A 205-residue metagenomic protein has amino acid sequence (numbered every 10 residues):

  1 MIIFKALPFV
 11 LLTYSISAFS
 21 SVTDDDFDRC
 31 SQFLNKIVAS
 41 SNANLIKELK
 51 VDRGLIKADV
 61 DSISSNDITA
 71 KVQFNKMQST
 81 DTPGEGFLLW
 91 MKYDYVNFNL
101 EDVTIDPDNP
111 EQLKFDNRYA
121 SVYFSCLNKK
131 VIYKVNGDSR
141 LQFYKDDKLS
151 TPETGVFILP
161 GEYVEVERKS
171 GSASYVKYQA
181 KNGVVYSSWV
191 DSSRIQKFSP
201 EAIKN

Functional and structural regions predicted by a protein language model:
M1-L7: Bacterial N-terminal signal peptides that target proteins for export
T13-S20: N-terminal signal peptide c-region/cleavage motif recognized by signal peptidases
S21-D59, L127-V131, D147: Short, non-transmembrane alpha-helical segments in secretory-pathway proteins
R53-V96: Exposed beta-strand-loop-beta-strand "reactive/processing" segments of non-cytosolic proteins
N75, L141-D146: Core beta-strand residues in small-molecule sensory/regulatory alpha/beta domains
E101-K129, V190-N205: C-terminal partner/receptor-binding element of secreted or periplasmic proteins
D147-E153: Short alpha-helix capping/helix-loop boundary micro-motifs
F157-S193: SH3/SH3-like beta-barrel superfamily modules
